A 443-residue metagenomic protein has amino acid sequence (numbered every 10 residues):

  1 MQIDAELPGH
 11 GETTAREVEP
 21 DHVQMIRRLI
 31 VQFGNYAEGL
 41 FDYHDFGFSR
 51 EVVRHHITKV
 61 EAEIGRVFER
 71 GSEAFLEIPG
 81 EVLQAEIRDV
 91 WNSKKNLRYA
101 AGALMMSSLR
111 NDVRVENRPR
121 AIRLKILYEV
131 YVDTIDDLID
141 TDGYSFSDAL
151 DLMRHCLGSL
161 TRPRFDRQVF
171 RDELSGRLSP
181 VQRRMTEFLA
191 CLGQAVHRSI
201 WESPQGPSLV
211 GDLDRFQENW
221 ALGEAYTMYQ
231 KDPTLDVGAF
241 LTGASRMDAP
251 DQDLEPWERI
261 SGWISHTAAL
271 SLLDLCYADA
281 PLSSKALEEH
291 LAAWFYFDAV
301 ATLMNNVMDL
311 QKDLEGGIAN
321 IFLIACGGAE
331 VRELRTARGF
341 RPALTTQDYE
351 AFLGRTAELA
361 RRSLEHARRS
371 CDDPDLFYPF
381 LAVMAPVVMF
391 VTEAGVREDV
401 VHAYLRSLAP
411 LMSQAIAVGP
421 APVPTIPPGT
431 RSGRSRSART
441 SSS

Functional and structural regions predicted by a protein language model:
Q2-D89, M412: Basic/hydrophobic alpha-helical interface regions
E63-S107, N117-K125, Y131, L160-T302 (+3 more regions): All-alpha helical catalytic cores of prenyl diphosphate-utilizing isoprenoid enzymes
I135, Y144: Phosphate/adenylate-binding glycine loop and adjacent helical scaffold
F146-T161, G316-I321: Post-HEXXH active-site segment of zinc metalloproteases
A244-S245, A319-T345: Flexible internal linker/loop segments at domain or repeat junctions
L310-A329, H402-L411: Active/binding-pocket-proximal capping segment
G339-A403: C-terminal structured domain segments
A382-S443: Acidic, carboxylate-rich catalytic segments that either coordinate divalent cations
